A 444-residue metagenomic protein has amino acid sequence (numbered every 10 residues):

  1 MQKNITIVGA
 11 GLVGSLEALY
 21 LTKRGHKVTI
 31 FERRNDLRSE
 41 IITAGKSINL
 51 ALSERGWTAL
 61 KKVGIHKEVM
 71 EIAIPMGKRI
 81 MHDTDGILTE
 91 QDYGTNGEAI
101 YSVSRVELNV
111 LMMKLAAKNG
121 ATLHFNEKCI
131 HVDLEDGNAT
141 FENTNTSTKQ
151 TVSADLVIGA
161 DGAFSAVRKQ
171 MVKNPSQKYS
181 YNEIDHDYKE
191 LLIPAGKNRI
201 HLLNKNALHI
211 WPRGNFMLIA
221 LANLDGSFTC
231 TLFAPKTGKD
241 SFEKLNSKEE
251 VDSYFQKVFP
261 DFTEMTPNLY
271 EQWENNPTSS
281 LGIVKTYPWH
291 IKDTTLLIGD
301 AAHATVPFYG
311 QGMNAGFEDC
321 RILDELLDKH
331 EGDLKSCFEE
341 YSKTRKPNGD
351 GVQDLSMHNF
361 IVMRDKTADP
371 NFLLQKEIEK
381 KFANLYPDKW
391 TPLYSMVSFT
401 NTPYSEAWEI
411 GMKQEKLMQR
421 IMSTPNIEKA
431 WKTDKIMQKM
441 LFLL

Functional and structural regions predicted by a protein language model:
N4-G77, N96, I100-V110, K118 (+1 more regions): Glycine-rich FAD cofactor-binding loop and adjacent beta-loop-alpha segment at the N-terminus of flavoprotein
T6, A10-A18, K23, L191 (+1 more regions): Conserved mid-domain beta->alpha element of the FAD-binding
I30-F31, G159-A160, I298: Generic enzyme active-site microenvironment
E71-P75, K257-E274, E331-E340, G349-D354: Acidic/histidine metal-binding catalytic segments
D85-V103, F233: Helix-loop-beta segment of a Rossmann-like dinucleotide-binding subdomain
K114, E127-H131, D136-L281, K285-I291: Conserved FAD-binding catalytic core of PHBH/FMO-like flavoproteins
T122-H124: General small-molecule cofactor/ligand-binding pocket signal
E325-L444: C-terminal helical "tail/cap" subdomain of flavin- and related membrane-associated enzymes
